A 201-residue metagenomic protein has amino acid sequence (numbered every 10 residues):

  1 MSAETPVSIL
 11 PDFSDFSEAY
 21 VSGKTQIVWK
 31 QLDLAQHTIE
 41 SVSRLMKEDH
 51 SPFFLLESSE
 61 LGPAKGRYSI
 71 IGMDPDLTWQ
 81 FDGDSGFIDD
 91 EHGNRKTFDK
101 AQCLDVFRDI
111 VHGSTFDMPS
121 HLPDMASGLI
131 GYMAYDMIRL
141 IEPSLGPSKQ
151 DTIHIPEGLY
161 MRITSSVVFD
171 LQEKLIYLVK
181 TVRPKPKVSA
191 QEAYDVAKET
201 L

Functional and structural regions predicted by a protein language model:
S2-F53, S58-T97, Y135, R139-L201: Extended accessory regions or peripheral subdomains of proteins
L55-S59, S120-M125: Short coil/turn segments at secondary-structure boundaries
Q102-P123: FAD-binding glycine-rich core of flavoenzymes that anchor FAD
G128: Catalytic beta-strand/loop module used to bind and position nucleotide/cofactor moieties in cofactor-attachment
